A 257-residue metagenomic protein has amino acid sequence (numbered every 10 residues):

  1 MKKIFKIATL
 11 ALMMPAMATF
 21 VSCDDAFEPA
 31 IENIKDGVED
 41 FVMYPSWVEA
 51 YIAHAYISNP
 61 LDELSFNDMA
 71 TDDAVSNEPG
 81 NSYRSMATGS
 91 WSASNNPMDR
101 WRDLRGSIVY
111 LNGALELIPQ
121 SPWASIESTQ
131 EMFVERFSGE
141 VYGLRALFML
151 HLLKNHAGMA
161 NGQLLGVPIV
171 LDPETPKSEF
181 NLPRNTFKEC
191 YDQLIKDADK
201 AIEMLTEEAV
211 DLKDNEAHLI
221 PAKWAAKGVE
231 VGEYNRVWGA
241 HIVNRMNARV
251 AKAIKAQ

Functional and structural regions predicted by a protein language model:
M1-N33: Bacterial Sec-dependent N-terminal signal peptides
S22-S76, N81: Membrane-proximal, proline-rich intrinsically disordered regions
C23-A26, G162, I195-A217, P221-W224 (+3 more regions): Aromatic-residue-lined binding/catalytic grooves and analogous aromatic/hydrophobic interfacial grooves in multimeric
V42, T88-W91, I242: Active-site beta-strand/loop architecture of penicillin-binding DD-peptidases
N81-G158, P176-D192, D199-T206: Conserved, well-structured interaction surfaces
S107-L115, I169-V170, R249-I254: Well-ordered alpha-helical segments within folded domains of soluble proteins
M159-P173, H218-I220: Short, flexible, mixed-charge acidic loops at enzyme active sites
